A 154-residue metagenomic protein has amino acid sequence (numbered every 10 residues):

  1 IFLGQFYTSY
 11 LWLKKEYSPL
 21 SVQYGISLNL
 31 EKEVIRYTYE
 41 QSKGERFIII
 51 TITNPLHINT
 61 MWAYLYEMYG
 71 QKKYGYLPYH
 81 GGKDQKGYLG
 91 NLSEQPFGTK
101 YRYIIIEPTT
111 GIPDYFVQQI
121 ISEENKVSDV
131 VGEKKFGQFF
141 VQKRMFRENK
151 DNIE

Functional and structural regions predicted by a protein language model:
I1-S42, I52-L65: Membrane-proximal, lumen/periplasm-facing interface regions of secretory-pathway glyco- and lipid-modifying enzymes
Y24, S42-I58, A63-I153: Luminal/periplasmic acceptor-recognition loop/helix of membrane-associated glycosyltransferases
